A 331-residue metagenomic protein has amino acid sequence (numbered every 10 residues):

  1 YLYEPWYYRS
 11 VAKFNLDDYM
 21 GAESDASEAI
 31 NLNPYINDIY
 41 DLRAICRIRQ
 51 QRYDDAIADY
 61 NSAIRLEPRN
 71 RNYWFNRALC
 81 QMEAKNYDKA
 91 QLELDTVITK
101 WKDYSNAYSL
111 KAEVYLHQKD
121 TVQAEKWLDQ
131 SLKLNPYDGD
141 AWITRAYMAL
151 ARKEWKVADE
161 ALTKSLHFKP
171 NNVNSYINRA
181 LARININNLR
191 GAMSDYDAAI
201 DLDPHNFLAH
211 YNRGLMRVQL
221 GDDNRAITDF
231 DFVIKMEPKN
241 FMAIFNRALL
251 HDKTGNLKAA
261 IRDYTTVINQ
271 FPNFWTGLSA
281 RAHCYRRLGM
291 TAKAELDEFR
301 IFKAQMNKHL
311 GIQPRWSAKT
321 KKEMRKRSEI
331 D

Functional and structural regions predicted by a protein language model:
Y1-D331: Alpha-helical tetratricopeptide repeat
